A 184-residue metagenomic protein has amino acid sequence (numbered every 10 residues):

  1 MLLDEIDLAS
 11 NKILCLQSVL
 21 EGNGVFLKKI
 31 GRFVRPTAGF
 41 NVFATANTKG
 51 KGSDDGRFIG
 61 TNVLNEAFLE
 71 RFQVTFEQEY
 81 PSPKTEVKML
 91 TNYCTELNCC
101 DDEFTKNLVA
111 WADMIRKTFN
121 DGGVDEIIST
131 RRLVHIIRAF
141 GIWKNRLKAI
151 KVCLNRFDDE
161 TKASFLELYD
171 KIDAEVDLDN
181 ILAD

Functional and structural regions predicted by a protein language model:
M1-D184: C-terminal regulatory/interaction module of P-loop NTP-utilizing enzymes
